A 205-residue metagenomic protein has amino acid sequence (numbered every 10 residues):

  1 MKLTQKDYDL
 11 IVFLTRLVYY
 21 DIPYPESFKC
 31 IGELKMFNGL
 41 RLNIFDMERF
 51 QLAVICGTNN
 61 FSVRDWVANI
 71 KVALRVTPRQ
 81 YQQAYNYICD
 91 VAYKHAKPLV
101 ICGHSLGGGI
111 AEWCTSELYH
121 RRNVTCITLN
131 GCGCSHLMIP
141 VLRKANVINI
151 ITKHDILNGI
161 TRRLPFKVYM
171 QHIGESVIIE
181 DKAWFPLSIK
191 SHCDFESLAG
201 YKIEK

Functional and structural regions predicted by a protein language model:
M1-I11, T15-I22, G32-I44, E48-V100 (+1 more regions): Alpha/beta hydrolase fold serine-hydrolase catalytic domain that processes acyl esters and thioesters
P25-S27: Short N-terminal edge-element motif at the start of the domain
G103-G107, A111: Gly/Ala-rich beta-loop-alpha elbow adjacent to hydrolase catalytic centers
A111-E112, M138: Short glycine-/acidic-enriched loop or helix-start segments at secondary-structure transitions that form or flank
E112-Y119: Short glycine-enriched nucleophile-adjacent loop and the immediately C-terminal alpha-helix near the catalytic center
